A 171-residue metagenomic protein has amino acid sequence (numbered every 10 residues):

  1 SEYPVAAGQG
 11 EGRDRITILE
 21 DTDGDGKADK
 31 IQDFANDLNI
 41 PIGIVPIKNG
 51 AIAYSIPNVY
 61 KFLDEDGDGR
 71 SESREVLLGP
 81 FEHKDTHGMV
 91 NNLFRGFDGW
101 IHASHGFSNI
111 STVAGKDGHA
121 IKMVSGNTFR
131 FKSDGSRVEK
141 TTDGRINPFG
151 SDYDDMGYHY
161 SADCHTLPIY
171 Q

Functional and structural regions predicted by a protein language model:
S1-Q171: Beta-propeller domains with acidic blade repeats across secreted/periplasmic ectodomains and cytosolic WD/CNH propellers
